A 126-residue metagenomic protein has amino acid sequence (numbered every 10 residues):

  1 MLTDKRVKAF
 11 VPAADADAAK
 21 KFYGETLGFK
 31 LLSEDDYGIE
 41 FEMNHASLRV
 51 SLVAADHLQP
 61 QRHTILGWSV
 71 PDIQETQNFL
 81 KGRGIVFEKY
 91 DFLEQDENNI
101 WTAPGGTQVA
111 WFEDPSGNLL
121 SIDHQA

Functional and structural regions predicted by a protein language model:
M1-A18, S47, H63-L66, D123-A126: N-terminal beta-strand motif that seeds the catalytic metal site of vicinal oxygen chelate
L2, W68, N78-A126: Vicinal oxygen chelate
D17-K30: Amphipathic alpha-helical segments
F22, I73-F79: Short amphipathic alpha-helices within nucleic acid-binding modules
K30-T64, E88, N98, L119-H124: Conserved short beta-strand elements that form part of the metal-binding/catalytic scaffold of enzyme active sites
